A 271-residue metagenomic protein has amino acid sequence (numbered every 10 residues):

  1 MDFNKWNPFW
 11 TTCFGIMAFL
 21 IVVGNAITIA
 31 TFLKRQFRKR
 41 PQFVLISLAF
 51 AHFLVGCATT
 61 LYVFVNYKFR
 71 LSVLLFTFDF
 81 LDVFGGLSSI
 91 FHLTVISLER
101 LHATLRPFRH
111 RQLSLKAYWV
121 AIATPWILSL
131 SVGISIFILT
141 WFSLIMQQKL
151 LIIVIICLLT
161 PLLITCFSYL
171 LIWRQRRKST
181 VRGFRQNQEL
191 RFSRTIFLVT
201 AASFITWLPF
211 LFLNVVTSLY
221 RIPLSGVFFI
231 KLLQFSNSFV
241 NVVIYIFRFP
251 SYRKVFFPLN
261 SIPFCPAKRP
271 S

Functional and structural regions predicted by a protein language model:
M1-I27, T31, N66, P266-S271: Extracellular N-terminal segment of 7TM GPCRs
F3-G15, R40-I96, R106, R111: Extracellular TM2-ECL1-early TM3 structural module of rhodopsin-like
I16, S47-F50, L81, T124-I127 (+5 more regions): Hydrophobic residues within alpha-helical transmembrane segments of multi-pass solute transporters/permease subunits
L20-L33, A49, T60, F84-P107 (+1 more regions): Cytoplasm-facing ends of alpha-helical transmembrane segments in multi-pass membrane proteins
A26, C57-L61, S131-I134, L163-L170 (+2 more regions): Hydrophobic alpha-helical segments of membrane proteins
K34-P41, L98-A121, C166-T195, I246-S271: Intracellular signaling interfaces of 7-transmembrane GPCRs
G85-V95, H102-I145, C157-F167: Fourth transmembrane helix
F204-F212, G226-S271: Seventh transmembrane helix
